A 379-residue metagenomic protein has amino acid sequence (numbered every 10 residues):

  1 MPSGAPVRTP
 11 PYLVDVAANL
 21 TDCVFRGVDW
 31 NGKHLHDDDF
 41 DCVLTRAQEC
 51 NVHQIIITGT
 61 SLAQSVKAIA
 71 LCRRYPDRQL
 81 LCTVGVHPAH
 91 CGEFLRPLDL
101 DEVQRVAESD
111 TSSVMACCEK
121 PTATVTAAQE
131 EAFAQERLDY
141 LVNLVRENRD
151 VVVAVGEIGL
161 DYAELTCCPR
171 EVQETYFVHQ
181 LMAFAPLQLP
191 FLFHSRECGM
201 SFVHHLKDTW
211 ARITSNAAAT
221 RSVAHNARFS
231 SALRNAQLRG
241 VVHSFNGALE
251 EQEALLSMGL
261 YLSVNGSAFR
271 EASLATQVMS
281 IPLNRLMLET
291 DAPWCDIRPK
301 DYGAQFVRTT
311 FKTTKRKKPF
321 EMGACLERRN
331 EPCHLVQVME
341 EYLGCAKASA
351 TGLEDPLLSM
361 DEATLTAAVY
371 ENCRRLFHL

Functional and structural regions predicted by a protein language model:
M1-L379: Mid-domain alpha/beta scaffold segments of enzyme catalytic cores
